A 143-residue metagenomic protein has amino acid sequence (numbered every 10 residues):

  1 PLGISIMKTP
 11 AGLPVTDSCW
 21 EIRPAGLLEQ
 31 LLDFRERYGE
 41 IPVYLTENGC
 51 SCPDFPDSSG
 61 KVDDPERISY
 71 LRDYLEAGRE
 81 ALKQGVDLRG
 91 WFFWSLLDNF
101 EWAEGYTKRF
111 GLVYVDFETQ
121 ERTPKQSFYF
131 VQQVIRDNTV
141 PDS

Functional and structural regions predicted by a protein language model:
P1-S143: Non-catalytic scaffold segments within catalytic domains of secreted glycoside hydrolases
